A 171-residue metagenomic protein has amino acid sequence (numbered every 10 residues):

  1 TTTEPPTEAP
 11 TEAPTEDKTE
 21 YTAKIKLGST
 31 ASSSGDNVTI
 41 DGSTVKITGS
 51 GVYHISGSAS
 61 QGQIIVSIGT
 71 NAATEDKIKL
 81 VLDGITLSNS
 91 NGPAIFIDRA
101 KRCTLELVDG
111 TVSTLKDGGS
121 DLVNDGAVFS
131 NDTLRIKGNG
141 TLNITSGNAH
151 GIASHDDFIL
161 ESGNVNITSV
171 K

Functional and structural regions predicted by a protein language model:
T1-K171: A composition-driven surface/loop motif
